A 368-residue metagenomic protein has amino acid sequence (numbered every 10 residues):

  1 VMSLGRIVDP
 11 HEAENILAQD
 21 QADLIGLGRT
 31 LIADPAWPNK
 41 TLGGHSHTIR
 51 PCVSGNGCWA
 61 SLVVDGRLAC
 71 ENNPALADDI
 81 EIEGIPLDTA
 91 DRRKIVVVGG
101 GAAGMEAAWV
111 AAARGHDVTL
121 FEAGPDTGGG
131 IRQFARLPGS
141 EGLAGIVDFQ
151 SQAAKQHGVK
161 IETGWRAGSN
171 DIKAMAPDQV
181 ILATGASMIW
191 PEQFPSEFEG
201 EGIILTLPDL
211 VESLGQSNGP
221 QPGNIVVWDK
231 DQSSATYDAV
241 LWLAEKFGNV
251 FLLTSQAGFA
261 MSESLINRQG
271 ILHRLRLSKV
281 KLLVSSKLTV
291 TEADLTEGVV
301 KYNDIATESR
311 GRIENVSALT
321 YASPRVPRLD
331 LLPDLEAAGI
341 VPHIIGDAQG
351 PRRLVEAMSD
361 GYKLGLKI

Functional and structural regions predicted by a protein language model:
V1-V98, A102, E106-A113, D117-V118 (+4 more regions): Flavin-dependent oxidoreductase catalytic cores
H11, L17, T89-A123, E162-A176 (+4 more regions): Rossmann-like dinucleotide/flavin-binding elements
D20, L42-H45, R136-S140, E199-G200 (+2 more regions): Short, hinge-like loop/turn segments at secondary-structure boundaries
Q21-A22, I49, G55, D65-R67 (+10 more regions): Active-site lining segments that contact anionic ligands and/or coordinate catalytic metals
G26-L27, G164, L182, S285: Short beta-strand and adjacent tight-turn residues that come in two discontinuous sequence segments and form the edges
N73-P74, K301-E308: Secondary-structure transition/turn motif
E83-P86, A90-I95, I225, K287-T291 (+1 more regions): Surface beta-strand/loop "capping" patches
D117-H157, S233-K287, Q349: Rossmann-like dinucleotide-binding cores of NAD(P)H-dependent redox enzymes
